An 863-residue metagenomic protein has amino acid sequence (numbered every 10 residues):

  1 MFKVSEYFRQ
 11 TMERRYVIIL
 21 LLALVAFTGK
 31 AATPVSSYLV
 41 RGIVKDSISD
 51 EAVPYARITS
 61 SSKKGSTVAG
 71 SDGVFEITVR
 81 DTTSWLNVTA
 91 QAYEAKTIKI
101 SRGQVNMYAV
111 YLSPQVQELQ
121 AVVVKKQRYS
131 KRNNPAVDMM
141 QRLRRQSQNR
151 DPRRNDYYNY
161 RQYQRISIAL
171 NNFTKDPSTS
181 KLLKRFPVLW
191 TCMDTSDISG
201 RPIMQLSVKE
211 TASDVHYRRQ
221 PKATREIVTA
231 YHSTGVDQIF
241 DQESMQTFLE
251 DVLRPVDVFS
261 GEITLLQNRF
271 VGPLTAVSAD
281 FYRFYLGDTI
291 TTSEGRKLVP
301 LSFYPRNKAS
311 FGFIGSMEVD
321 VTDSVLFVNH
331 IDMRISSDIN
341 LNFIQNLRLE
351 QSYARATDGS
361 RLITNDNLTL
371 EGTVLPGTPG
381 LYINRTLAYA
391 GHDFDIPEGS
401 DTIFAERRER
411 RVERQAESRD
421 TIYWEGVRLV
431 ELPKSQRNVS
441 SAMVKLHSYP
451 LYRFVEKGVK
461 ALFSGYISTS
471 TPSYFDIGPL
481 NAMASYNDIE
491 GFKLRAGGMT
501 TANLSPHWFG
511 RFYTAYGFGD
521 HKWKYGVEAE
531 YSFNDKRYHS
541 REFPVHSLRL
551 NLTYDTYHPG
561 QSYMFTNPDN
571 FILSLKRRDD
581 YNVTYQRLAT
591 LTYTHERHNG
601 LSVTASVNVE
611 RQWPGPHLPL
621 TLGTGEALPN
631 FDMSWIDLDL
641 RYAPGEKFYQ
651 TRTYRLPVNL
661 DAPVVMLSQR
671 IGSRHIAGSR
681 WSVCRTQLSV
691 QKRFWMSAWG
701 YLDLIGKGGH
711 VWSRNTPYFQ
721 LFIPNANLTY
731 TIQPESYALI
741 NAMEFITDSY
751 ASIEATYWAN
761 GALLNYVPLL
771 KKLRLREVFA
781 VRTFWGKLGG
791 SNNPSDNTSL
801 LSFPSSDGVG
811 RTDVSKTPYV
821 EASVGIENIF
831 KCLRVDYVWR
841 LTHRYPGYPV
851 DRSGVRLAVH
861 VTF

Functional and structural regions predicted by a protein language model:
T33-V35, Y108-E118, V122-K126: Conserved "repeat-terminator" motif of extracellular CCP/Sushi domains
Y38-D46, G73, V110: A short, amphipathic beta-strand motif
Y38-V40, S47-S62: Short, ordered, surface-exposed loop/turn motifs in non-cytosolic proteins
S49-P54, E76-T83: Short Pro-Gly-centered beta-turn/loop motif in secreted/extracellular proteins
S60-S62, W85-I98: A short, solvent-exposed loop/turn motif at the edges and junctions of modular extracellular/periplasmic domains
K64-V74: Short, acidic Ser/Thr/Gly-rich low-complexity loop/linker segments typical of extracellular and cell-surface proteins
V123, Q127-P300, Y304-G312, L375-G478 (+6 more regions): Structured extracytoplasmic
N268-F270, F394, F404-F863: Exposed, low-structure sequence patches enriched in small/polar residues
